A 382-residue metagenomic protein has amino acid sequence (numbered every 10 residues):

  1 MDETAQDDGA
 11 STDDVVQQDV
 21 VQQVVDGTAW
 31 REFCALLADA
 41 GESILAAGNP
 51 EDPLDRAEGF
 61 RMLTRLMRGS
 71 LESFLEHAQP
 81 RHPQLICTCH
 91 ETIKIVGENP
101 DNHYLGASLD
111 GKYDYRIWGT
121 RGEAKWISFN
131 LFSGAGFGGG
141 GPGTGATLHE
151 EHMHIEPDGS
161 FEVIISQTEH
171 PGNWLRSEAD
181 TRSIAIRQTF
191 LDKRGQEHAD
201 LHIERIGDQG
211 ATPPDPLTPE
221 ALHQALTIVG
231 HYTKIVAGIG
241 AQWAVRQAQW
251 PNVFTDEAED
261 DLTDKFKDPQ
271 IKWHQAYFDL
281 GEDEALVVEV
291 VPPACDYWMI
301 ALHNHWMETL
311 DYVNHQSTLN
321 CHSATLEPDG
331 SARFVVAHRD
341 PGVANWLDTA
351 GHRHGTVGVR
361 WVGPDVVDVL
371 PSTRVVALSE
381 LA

Functional and structural regions predicted by a protein language model:
D2-A382: A compositional/structural signature for long, glycine/proline-rich flexible linkers and loops on extracytoplasmic
